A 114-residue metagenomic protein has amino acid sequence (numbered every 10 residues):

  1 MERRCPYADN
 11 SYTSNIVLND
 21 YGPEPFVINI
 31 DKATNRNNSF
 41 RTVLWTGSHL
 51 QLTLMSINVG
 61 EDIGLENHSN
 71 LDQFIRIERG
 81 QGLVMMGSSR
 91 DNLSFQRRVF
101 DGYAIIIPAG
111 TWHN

Functional and structural regions predicted by a protein language model:
M1-Q51, G64, R97: A short, N-terminal "cap"/entry segment at the start of jelly-roll beta-barrel domains of the cupin/DSBH fold
N37-N38, T53-L71: Conserved short histidine dyad/triad with adjacent acidic residue
N38-F40, N70, F100, G110: Short beta-strand-initiation
V43, L52-S56, F74, Q96 (+1 more regions): Conserved hydrophobic/aromatic beta-strand scaffold that supports enzyme active sites
L50, V59, N70, Q81 (+1 more regions): A generic "binding-loop/recognition-motif" signal
D62-G64, L83, Y103-I105, A109-N114: Histidine-centered metal-chelating micro-motifs
N70-S89: Glycine- and acidic-residue-biased ligand/ion/polar-headgroup-sensing regions
S89-A109: Short acidic-glycine-tyrosine-enriched beta hairpin
